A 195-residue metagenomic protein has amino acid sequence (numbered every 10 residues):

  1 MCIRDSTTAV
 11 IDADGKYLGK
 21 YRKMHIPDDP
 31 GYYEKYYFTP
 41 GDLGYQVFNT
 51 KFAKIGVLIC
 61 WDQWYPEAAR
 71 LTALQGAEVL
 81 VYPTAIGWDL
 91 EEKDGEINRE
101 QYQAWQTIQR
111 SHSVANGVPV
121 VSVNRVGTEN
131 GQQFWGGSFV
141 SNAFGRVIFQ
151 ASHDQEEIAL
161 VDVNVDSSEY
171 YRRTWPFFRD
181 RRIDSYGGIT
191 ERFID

Functional and structural regions predicted by a protein language model:
M1-D5: Conserved small/polar residues in nucleotide/adenosyl-binding loops
S6-V10, Q46, S138-V140, I158-V161: Short beta-strand scaffold segments in enzyme catalytic cores
A13-D14, K51, A143: Short, ordered coil/turn segments that flank beta-strands lining enzyme active or ligand-binding pockets
D14, K20-Y21, A151: Short hydrophobic alpha-helix segments
K23-Y37, Q155-R172: A short, polar/charged loop-to-alpha-helix boundary motif
L43-E78, Y82-T84, S168-D195: Cysteine/selenocysteine-centered motifs that mediate thiol-based redox chemistry or coordinate metal-sulfur cofactors
K54, C60-I158: CN hydrolase (nitrilase-like) catalytic-core segments centered on the catalytic cysteine and neighboring Lys/Glu
